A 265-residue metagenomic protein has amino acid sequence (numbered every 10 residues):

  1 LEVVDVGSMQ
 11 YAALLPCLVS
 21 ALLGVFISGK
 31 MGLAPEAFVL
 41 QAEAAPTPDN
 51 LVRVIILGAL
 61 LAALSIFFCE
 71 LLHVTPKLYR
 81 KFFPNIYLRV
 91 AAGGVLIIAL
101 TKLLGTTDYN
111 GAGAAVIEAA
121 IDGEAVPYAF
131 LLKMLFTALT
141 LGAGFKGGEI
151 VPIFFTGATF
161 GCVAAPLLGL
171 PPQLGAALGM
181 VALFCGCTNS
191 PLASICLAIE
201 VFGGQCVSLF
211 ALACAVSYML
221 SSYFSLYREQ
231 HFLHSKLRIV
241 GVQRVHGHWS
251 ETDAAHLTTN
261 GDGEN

Functional and structural regions predicted by a protein language model:
L1-N265: Alpha-helical transmembrane segments and immediately membrane-proximal extracytoplasmic
